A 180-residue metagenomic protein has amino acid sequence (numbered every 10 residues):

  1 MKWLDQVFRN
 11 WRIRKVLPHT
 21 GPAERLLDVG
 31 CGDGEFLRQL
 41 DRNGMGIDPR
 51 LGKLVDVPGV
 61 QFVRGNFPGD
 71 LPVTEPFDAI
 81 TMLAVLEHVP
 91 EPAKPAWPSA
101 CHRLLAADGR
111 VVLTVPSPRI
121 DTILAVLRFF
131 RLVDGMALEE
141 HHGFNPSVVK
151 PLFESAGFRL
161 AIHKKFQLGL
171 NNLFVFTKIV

Functional and structural regions predicted by a protein language model:
M1-E75, A79-T81, P95-P98, A137 (+3 more regions): Conserved N-terminal segment of class I S-adenosyl-L-methionine
A84-H88: Short catalytic micro-motifs in class I SAM-dependent methyltransferases
P90-K94: Short N-terminal helix/helix-N-cap motif within the alpha/beta-hydrolase-1
P95-A107: A short glycine-rich, Lys/Arg-flanked "PGG" loop and its adjoining helix->strand segment in the class I
G109-V115: Conserved beta-strand signature within the Rossmann-like core of class I S-adenosyl-L-methionine
I120-E139: Short, glycine-/aromatic-enriched active-site segment of Class I SAM-dependent methyltransferases
F144-H163, V180: A SAM-dependent methyltransferase catalytic signature shared across enzymes that methylate proteins
F174-I179: Short beta-strand element of the conserved SAM-dependent methyltransferase core
